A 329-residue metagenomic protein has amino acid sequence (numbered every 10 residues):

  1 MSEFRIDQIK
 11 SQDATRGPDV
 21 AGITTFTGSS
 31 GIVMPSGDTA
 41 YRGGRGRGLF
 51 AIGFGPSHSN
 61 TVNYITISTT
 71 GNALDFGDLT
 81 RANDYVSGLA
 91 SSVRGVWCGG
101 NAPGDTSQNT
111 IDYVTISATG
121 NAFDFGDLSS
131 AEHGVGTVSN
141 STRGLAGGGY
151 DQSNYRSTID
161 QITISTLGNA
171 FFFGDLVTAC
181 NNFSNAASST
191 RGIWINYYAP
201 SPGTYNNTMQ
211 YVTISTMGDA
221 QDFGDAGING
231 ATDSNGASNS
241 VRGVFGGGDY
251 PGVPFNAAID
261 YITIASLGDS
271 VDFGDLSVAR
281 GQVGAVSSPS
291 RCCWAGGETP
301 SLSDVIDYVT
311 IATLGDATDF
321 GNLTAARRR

Functional and structural regions predicted by a protein language model:
S2-R329: Polar, enzyme-active/binding microenvironments
